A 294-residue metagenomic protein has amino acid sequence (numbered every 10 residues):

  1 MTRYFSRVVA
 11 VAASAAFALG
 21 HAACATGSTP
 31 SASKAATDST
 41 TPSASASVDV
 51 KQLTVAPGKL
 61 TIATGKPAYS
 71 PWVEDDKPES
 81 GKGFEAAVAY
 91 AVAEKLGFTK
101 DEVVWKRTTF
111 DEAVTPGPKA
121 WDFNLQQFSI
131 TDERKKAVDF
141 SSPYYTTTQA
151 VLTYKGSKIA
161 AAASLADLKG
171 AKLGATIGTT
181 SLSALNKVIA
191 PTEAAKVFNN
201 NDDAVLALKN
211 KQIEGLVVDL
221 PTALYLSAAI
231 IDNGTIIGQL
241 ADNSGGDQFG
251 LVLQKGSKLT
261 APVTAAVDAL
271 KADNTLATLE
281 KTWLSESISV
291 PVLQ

Functional and structural regions predicted by a protein language model:
G20-A35: Bacterial lipoprotein signal-peptidase II cleavage site
A35, A44-N124: Extracytoplasmic small-molecule ligand-binding "clamshell" domains of the periplasmic binding protein/Venus flytrap
K51, T180-K196, T235-I236, V267-Q294: Ligand-binding clefts/hinges and TM-proximal coupling segments of bilobed small-molecule sensing domains
K66, T146-T153, P221, A228-D268 (+1 more regions): Periplasmic-binding protein-like
G81-K95, S129, T147-D203, G215 (+1 more regions): Bilobed "Venus flytrap"/periplasmic-binding protein-like clamshell domains and structurally analogous long
A86, Y90, E94-K95, T179 (+1 more regions): Extended ligand-binding regions for polar small-molecule ligands
E102-L165: Acidic, polar ligand-binding/catalytic clefts
E112, F128-A137, N186-K187, E214-G245: A ligand-binding cleft/hinge motif common to bilobed small-molecule-binding domains
